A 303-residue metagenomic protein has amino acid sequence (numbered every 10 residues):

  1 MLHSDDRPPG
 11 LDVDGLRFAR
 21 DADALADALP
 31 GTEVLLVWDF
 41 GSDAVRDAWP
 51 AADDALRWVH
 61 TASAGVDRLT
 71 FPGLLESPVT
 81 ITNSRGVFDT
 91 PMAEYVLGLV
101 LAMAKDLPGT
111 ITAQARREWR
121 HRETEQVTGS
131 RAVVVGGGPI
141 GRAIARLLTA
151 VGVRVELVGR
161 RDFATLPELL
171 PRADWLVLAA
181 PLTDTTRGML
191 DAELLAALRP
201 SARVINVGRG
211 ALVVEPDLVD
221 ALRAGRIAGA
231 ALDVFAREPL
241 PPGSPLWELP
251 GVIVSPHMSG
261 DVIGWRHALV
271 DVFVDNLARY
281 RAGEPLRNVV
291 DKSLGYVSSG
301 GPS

Functional and structural regions predicted by a protein language model:
M1-G41, R281, S303: N-terminal glycine-/charge-rich "phosphate-binding" loop or analogous flexible N-terminal tail
A19-P30, G159-A173: Short acidic low-complexity segments
D27-A28, W49-A52, Q126, E168-R172 (+2 more regions): Structural alpha-helical scaffold elements that stabilize or flank donor/cofactor-binding regions in carbohydrate
E33-I111: Phosphate/diphosphate ligand-binding glycine-rich loop within oxidoreductases
W58, L75-V87, R199-R203, D220-A236 (+1 more regions): Rossmann-fold dehydrogenase core element
T82-M92, G109, E238-S303: C-terminal helix-to-coil terminal segments
T110-A143: Glycine-rich NAD(P)-binding loop of Rossmann-like domains
R154, R161-P245: Rossmann-like adenosine-cofactor binding region
